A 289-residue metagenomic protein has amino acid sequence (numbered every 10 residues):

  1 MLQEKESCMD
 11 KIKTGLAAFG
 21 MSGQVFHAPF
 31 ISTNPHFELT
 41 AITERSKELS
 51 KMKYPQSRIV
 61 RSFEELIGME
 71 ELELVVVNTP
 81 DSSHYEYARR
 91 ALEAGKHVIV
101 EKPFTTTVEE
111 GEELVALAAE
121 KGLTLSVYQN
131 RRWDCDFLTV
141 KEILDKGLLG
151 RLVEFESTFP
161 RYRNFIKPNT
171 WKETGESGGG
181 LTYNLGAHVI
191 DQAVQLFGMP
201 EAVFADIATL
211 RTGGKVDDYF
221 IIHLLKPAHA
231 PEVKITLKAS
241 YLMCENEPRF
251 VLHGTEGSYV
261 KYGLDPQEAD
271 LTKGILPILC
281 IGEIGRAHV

Functional and structural regions predicted by a protein language model:
L2-Y54: N-terminal Rossmann-like dinucleotide-binding module
R45, S57-L117: Beta-loop-alpha module in the N-terminal Rossmann-like domain of NAD(P)-dependent dehydrogenases, especially those
S57, A94-K96, K121-L123, H229-V233: A short helix->loop->beta-strand "cap" motif at the edges of active sites that frequently abuts
R61, V100-E101, L125-V127, K261: Hydrophobic residues in well-ordered beta-strands that form the structural core
E113-N130, R151-F155: Rossmann-fold dehydrogenase core element
R131-G213: Predominantly a Rossmann-like dinucleotide-binding segment in NAD(P)-dependent oxidoreductases
N184, D191-D270, G274: Contiguous beta-strand/loop segments that form the cofactor/metal-binding neighborhood of enzyme cores
A287-V289: Conserved small/polar residues in nucleotide/adenosyl-binding loops
